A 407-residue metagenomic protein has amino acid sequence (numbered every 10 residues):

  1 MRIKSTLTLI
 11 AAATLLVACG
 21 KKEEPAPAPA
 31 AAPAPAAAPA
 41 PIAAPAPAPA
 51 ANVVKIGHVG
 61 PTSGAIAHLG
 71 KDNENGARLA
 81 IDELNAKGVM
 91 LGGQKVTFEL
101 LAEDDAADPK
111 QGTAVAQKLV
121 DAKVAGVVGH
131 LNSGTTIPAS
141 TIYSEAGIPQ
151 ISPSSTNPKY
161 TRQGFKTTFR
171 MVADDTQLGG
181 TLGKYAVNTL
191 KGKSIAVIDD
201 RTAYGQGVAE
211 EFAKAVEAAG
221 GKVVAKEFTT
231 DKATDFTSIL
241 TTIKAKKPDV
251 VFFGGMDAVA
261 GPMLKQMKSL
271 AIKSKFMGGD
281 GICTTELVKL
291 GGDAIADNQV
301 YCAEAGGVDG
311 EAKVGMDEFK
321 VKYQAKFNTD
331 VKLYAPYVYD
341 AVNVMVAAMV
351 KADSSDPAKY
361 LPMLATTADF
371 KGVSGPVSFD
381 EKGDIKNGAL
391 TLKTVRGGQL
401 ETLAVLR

Functional and structural regions predicted by a protein language model:
R2-T6, I10-A12, G20-R407: Extracytosolic ligand-binding ectodomains
